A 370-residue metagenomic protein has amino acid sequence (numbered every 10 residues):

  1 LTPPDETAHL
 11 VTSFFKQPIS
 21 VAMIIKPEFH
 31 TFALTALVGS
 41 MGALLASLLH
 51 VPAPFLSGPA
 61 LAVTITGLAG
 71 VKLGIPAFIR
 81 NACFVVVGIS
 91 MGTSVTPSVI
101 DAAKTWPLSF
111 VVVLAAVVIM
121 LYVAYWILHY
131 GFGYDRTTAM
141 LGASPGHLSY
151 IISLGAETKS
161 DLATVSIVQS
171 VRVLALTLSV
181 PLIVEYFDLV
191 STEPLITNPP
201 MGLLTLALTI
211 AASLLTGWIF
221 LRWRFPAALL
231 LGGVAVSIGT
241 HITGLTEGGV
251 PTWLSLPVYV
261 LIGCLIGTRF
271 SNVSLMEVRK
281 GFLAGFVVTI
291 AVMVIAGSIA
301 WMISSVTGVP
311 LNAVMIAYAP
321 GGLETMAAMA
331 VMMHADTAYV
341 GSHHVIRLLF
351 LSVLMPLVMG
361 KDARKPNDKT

Functional and structural regions predicted by a protein language model:
P3-L37, T138-M140, L148-Y150, D161-T164 (+2 more regions): Intrinsically disordered, low-complexity non-transmembrane regions of multi-pass membrane transporters
F15-I79, C83, I89-S98, M120 (+2 more regions): Structural signature of multi-pass alpha-helical membrane transport proteins
L73, T93-W106, Y122-D135, V306: Transmembrane alpha-helix boundary signature
A77-V87, L108, Y134-A143, S166-Q169 (+3 more regions): Cytoplasmic-side transmembrane-helix entry/capping segments in multi-pass membrane proteins
P97-T105, Y186-M201, G244-T252, M276: Membrane-interface helix termini and inter-helical loops of multi-pass transporters
I119-Y134, L176-P194, A212, R222-W223 (+2 more regions): Juxtamembrane and boundary regions of transmembrane helices in multi-pass small-molecule transporters and channels
G131-V171, V309-H343: Alpha-helical membrane segments and immediately flanking helix-loop junctions that form or couple to the substrate/ion
H147-Y150, S166-E185, I295, L323-E324 (+1 more regions): Membrane-embedded alpha-helical segments of transport systems, primarily multispan ion/solute transporters
